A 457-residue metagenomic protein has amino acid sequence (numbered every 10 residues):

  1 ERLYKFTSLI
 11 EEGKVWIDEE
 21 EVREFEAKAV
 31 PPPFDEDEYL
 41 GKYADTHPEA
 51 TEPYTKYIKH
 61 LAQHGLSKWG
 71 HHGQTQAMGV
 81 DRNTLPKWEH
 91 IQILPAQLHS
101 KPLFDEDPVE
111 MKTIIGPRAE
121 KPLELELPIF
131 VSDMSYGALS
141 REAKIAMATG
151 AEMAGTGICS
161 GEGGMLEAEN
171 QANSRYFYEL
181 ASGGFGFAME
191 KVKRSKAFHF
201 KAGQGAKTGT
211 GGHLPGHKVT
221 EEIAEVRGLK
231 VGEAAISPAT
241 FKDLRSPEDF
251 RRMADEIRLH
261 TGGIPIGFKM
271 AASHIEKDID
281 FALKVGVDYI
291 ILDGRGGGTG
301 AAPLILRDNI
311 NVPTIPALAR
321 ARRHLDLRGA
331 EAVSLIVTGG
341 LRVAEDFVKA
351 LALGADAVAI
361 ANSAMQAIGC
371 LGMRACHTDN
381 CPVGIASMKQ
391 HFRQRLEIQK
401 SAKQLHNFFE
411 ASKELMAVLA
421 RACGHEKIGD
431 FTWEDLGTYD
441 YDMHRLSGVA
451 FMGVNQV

Functional and structural regions predicted by a protein language model:
E1-F25: Extracellular and organelle-lumenal recognition/adhesion modules and their flexible linkers in secreted
K14, F25-I129, D133, A138-T149 (+6 more regions): Conserved, well-structured core domains of diverse proteins
M134-Y136, G163-M165, A181-G183, G203-G205 (+4 more regions): Active-site beta-loop-alpha junctions enriched in small/polar residues
M153-G155, N173-Y176, R194-A197, K284-Y289 (+1 more regions): Glycine-enriched alpha-helix->loop->beta-strand junction motifs that scaffold or abut catalytic
G161-G163, G263-K269, C423-F431: Flexible, glycine/charged-enriched surface loops at secondary-structure junctions
R194, H199-K201, A206-G228, R374-H391: Mobile "lid/hinge" segments at catalytic clefts and subdomain interfaces of large enzymes
P238-R393: Glycine-rich phosphate/ribose-binding loops and adjacent secondary-structure elements that form binding surfaces
R342-F347, L351-V457: Gly/Ser/Thr/Ala-enriched C-terminal appendages of enzymes
